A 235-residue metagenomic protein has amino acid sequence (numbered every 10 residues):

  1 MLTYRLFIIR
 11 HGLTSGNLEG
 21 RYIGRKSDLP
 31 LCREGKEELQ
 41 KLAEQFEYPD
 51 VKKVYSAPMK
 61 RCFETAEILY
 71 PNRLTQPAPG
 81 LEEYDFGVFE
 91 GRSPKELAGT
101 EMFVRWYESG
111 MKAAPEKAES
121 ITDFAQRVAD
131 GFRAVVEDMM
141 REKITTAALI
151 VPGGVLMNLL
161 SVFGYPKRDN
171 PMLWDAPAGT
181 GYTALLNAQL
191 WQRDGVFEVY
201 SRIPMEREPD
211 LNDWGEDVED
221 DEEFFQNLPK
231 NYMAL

Functional and structural regions predicted by a protein language model:
M1-Y4, Y84-K95, E137, E142-T145 (+1 more regions): Acidic, low-complexity terminal tails and accessory targeting/binding regions of phosphate-metabolizing enzymes
Y4, R10-R73: Active-site-proximal alpha-helix that buttresses catalytic centers in soluble enzyme cores
G12, G153-G154: Active-site metal-binding loops of divalent metal-dependent hydrolases
Q40-E44, A125, A129-M140: Generic structural signal for well-ordered alpha-helical scaffold segments
S56-A57, Q126, I150-V151: Short beta-strand scaffold positions
I68, N158-V162: Active-site signature of alpha/beta-hydrolase-fold catalytic machinery across serine- and Asp/Cys-nucleophile hydrolases
L69-V128, W214-V218: Phosphate-handling substructures
